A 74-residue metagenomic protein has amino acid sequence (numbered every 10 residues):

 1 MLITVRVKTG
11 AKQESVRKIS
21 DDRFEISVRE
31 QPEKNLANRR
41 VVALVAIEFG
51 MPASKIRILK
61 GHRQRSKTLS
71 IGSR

Functional and structural regions predicted by a protein language model:
M1-S27: N-terminal first-folded block
L2, G10-K12, N35-A37, V42 (+1 more regions): Residue-level detector of functional hotspots within protein domains
K8, R29, L59-G61: Short loop/turn motifs enriched for small/polar and acidic residues
K8-G10, Q31, R74: Generic structural motif
S15, L36, T68: Short acidic, gly/pro-rich beta-turn/loop elements at beta-sheet edges and active-site/ligand-binding grooves
I19-F49: Compact, glycine-rich, soluble single-domain proteins
V42-R74: C-terminal structural segments of small proteins and small subunits
